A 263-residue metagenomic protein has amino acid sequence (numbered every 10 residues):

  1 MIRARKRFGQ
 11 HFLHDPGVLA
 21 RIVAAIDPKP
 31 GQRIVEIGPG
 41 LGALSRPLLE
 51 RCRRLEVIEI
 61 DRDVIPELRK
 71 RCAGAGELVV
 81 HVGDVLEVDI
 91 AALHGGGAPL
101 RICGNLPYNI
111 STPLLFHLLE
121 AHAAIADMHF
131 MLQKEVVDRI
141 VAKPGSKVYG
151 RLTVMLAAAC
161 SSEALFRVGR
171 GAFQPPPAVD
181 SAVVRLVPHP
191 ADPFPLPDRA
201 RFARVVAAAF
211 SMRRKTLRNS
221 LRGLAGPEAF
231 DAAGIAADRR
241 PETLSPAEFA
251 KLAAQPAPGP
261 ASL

Functional and structural regions predicted by a protein language model:
M1-A208, K251-A254, P258-L263: Catalytic cores of RNA-modifying enzymes
P188, V206-L263: C-terminal lobe and adjacent flexible extensions of AdoMet/dcAdoMet transferase-like proteins
